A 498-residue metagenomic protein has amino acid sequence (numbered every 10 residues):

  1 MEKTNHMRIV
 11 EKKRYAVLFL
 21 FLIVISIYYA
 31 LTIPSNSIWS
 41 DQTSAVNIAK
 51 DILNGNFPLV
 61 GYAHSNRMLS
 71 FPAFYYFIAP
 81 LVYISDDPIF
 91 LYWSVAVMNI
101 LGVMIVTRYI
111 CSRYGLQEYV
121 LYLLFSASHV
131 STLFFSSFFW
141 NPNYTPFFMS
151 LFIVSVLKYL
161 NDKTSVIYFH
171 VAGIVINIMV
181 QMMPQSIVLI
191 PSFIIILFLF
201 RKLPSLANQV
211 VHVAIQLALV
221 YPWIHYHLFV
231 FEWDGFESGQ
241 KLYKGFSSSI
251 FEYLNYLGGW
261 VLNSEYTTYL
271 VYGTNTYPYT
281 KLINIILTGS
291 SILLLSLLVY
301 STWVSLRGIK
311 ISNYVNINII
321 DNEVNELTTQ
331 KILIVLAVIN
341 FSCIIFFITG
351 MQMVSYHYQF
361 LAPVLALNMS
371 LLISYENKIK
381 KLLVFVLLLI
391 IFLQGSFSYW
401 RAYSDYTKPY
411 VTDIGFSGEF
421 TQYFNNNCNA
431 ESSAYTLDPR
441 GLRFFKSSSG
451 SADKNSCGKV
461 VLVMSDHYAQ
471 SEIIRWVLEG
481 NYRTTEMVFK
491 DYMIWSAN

Functional and structural regions predicted by a protein language model:
F19, I167, I373-A402: Signature aromatic-anchored transmembrane alpha helix within multi-pass, membrane-resident enzymes that catalyze glycan
Y28, T43-L69, A73-Y76: Extracytosolic helix-loop segments that constitute the early lumenal/periplasmic catalytic or substrate-binding loops
W93-E118, S128, S150-S155, L297-S301: Transmembrane-helix motifs of polytopic, lipid-linked glycan transferases
F134-Y144: Short acidic/glycine- and proline-prone juxtamembrane loop motifs at membrane-interface regions of multi-pass membrane
F135-S136, S150, V188, L333-A337 (+1 more regions): Hydrophobic/aromatic-rich transmembrane helices and adjacent perimembrane loops
Y168-M183, I195, A218, C343: Membrane-interface alpha helices of multi-pass inner-membrane proteins
P191-I194, L203-W303, R307: Transmembrane-lumen/periplasm boundary regions of multi-pass, lipid-linked membrane glycan transferases
L389-N427, Y435-S449: Membrane-proximal, lumen/periplasm-facing interface regions of secretory-pathway glyco- and lipid-modifying enzymes
